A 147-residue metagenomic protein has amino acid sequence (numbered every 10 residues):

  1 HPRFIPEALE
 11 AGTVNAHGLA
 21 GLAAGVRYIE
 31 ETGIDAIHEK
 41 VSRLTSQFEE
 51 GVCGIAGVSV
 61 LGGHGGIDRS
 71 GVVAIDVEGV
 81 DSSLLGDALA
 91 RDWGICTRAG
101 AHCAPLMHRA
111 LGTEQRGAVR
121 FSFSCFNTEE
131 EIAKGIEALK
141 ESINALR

Functional and structural regions predicted by a protein language model:
H1-A16: A short glycine-threonine-serine/GTX helix/turn-capping micro-motif
I5-E7, R69-V73, G117-V119: Short amphipathic alpha-helical segments
H17-G18, L22-G71, D76: Conserved PLP-dependent catalytic core of the aminotransferase class-I/II
Q47, G51-I55, L84-I95, A138-A145: Generic non-transmembrane alpha-helical segments
I75-G79, F123: Short beta-strand-to-loop capping motifs
E78-S82, E129: Helix N-cap motif at beta-to-alpha junctions
D92, C96, P105-R147: PLP-dependent enzyme catalytic core of the Aspartate aminotransferase-like
